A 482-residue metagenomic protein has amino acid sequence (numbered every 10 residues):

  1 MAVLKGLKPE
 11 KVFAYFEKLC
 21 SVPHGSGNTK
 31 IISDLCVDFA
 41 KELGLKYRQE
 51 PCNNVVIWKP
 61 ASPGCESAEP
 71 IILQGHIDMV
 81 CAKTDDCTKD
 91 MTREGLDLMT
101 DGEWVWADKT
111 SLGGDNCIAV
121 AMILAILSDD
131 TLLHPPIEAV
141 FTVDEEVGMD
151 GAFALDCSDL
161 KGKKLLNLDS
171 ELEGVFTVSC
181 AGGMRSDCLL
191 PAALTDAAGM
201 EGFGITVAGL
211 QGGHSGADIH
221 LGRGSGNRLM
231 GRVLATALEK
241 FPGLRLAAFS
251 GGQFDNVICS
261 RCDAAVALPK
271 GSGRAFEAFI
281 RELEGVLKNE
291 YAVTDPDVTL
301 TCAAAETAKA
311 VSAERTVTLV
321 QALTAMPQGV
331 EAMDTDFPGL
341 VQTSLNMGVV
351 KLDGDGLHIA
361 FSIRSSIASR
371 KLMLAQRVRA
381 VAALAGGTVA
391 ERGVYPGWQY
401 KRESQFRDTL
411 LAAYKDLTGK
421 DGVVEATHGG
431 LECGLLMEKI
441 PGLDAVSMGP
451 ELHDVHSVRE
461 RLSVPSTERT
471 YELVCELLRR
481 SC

Functional and structural regions predicted by a protein language model:
A2-E103: Acidic/His- and Gly-rich active-site-bordering loop/insert found across diverse amide/peptide-bond hydrolases
P9-V12, Q342-D355, K420-E476: Zn-dependent metallopeptidase/amidohydrolase metal-coordination segment
E17-S21, F254, A265, T299-A310 (+3 more regions): A short beta-alpha structural unit
C65-K163, R185, A313-V317, P327-Q328 (+3 more regions): Active-site metal-coordination/substrate-binding segment of hydrolases, especially metallo-dependent peptidases
P135-G226, L234, L238-E239: Fold-level recognition of mixed alpha/beta catalytic cores in primary-metabolism enzymes, strongest
S158, R223-K240, P269-G273, V317-T324 (+4 more regions): His/Asp/Glu-rich mid-to-C-terminal helical/loop segments that flank catalytic regions of hydrolases
S225-N227, R232-F249, Y400-L443: Active-site-adjacent substrate-binding region of metalloamidase/peptidase-like peptide-processing proteins
D255-M333: A conserved active-site cap/scaffold subdomain adjacent to cofactor or substrate pockets
